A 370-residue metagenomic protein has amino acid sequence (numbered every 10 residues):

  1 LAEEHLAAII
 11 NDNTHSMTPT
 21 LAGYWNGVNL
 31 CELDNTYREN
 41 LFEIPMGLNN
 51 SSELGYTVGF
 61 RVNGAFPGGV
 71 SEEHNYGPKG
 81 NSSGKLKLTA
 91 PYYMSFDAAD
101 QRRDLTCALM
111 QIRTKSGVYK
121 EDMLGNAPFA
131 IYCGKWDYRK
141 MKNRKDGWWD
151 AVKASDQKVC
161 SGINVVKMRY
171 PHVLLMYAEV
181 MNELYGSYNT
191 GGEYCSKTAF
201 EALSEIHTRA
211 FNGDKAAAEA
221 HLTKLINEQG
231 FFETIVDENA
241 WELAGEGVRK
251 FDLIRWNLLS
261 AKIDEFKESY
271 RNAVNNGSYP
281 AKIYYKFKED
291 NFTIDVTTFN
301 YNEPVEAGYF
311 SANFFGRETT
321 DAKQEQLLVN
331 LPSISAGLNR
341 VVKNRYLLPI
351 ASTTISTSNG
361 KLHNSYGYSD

Functional and structural regions predicted by a protein language model:
L1-G125, A261-D290, D295-T297: An aromatic- and glycine-enriched ligand-binding surface/loop that stacks and positions planar moieties
L1-I10, F42-I44, D100-L105, V165-S187 (+6 more regions): Extended, hydrophobic/aromatic-rich amphipathic alpha-helical segments that build helical scaffolds
D12-A22, D214-A218, A244-G247: Acidic/polar loop patches that form or flank catalytic/metal-binding clefts of enzymes that bind anionic ligands
G23-N50, C133, D137-D150, L222-E238 (+1 more regions): Carbohydrate-binding/catalytic loop surfaces
E39, P91-V173, Y366-D370: Flexible, polar/acidic helix-loop-strand segments at domain edges
M141-V166, Y177-I226, G230, T234 (+2 more regions): Aromatic-anchored glycine-rich loop motif in surface-exposed flexible loops
P280-D370: Intrinsically disordered, low-complexity transcriptional activation domains
